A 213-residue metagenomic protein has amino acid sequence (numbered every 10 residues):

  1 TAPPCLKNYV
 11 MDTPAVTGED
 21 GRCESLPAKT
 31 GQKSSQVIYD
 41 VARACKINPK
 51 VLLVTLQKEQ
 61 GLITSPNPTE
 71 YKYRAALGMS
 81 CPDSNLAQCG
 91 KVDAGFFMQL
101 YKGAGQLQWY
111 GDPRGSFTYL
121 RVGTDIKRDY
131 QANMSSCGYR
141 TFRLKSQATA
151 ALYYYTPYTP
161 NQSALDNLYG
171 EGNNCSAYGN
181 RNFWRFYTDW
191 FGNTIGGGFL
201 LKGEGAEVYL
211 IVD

Functional and structural regions predicted by a protein language model:
T1-Q36: N-terminal export signals and maturation junctions of secreted/periplasmic proteins
E19, C23-S25, L62-A94: Substrate-binding clefts and substrate-entry loops adjacent to catalytic sites of polymer-processing enzymes acting on
P27-S35, A44-P49, T69-K72, C89-L100 (+1 more regions): Solvent-exposed, acidic/flexible segments
Y39, R43-I63, G103: Short, functionally critical alpha-helical segments immediately adjacent to catalytic or ligand/cofactor-binding
K58-E59, K72, L120: Flexible domain-boundary/linker segments
S80-V212: Non-catalytic cell-wall polysaccharide-engagement segments
